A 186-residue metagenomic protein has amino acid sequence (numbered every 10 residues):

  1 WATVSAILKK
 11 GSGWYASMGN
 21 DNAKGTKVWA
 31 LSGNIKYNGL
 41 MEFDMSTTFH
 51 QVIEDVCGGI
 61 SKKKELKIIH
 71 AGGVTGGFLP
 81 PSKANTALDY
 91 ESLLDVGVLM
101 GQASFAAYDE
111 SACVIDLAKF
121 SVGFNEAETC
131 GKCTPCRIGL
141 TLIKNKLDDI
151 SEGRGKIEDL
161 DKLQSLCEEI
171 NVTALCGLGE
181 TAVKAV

Functional and structural regions predicted by a protein language model:
W1-V186: Redox cofactor-anchoring modules in respiratory/redox and cofactor-processing assemblies
